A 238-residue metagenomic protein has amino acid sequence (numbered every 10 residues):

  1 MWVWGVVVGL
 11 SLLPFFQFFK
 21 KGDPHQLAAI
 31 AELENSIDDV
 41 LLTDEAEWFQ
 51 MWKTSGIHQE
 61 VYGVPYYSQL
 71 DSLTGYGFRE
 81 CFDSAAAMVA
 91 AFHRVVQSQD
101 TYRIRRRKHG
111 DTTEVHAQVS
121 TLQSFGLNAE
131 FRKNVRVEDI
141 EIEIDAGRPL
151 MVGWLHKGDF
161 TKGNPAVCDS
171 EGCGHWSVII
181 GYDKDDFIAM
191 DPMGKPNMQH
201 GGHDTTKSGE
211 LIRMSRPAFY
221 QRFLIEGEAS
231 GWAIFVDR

Functional and structural regions predicted by a protein language model:
W4, G9, L13-T112, D183 (+1 more regions): Active-site-adjacent structural segments surrounding the nucleophilic cysteine of cysteine proteases and isopeptidases
G22, T54, K108, S170-E171 (+1 more regions): Noncatalytic regulatory segments and standalone regulatory/sensor domains
F82-A90, Q99, V115-V119, V137 (+2 more regions): Extracytoplasmic/secreted envelope proteins and their assembly/folding machinery, especially bacterial periplasmic
F82-D83, D111-V115, K133, G172 (+1 more regions): A structural signal for well-ordered alpha-helical scaffolds and beta->alpha junctions
M88-V96, T121-N128, E143-G147: Structured segments of extracytoplasmic/periplasmic soluble domains in secreted or envelope-associated proteins
T113-E114, S120-V135: Mid-length scaffold segments of soluble, non-membrane domains
K133-G194: Active-site-adjacent substructure of cysteine-protease-like catalytic cores
